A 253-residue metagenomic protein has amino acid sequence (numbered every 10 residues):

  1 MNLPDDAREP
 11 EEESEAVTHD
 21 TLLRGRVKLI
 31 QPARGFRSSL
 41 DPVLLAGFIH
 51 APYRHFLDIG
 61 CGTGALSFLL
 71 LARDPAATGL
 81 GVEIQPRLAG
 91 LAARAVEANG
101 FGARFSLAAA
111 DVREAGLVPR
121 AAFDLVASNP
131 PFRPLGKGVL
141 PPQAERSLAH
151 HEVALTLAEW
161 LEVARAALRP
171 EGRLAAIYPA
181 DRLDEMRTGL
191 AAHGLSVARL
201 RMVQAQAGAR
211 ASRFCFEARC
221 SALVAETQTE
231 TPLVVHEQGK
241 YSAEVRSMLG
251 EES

Functional and structural regions predicted by a protein language model:
R54-G60: Conserved class I S-adenosyl-L-methionine
T63-A76: Conserved SAM-binding loop of SAM-dependent methyltransferases across substrates and taxa, primarily the Class I
T78-E83: Conserved SAM-binding motif I beta-strand of class I
A92-A93: Conserved SAM-binding loop
L117-L125: A short acidic, Gly/Pro-enriched loop at the edge of an enzyme's catalytic core that lines a small-molecule cofactor
P130-E159: Mobile active-site "lid"/loop adjacent to the S-adenosyl-L-methionine
A154-A207, A211: Conserved Class I SAM-dependent methyltransferase catalytic core
R210-S253: SAM/dcSAM-binding transferase cores
